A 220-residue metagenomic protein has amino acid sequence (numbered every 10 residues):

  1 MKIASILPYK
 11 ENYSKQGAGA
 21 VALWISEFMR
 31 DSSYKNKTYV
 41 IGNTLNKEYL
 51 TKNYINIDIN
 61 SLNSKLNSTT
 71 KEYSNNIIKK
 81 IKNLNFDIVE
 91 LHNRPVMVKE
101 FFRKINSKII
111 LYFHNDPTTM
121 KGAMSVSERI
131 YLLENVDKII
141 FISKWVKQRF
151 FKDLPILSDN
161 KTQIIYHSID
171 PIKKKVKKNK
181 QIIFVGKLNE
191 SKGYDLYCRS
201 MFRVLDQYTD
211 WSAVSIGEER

Functional and structural regions predicted by a protein language model:
A4, I140, K175-K192, L196-L205 (+1 more regions): Conserved donor-binding/catalytic core segment of Leloir-type glycosyltransferases
L7-W24, K192: A short, glycine/small-residue-rich beta-strand->loop->alpha-helix junction that serves as a flexible
Y9-K15, E27-S68, E219: N-terminal strand-loop element at the rim of the active site of nucleotide-sugar-dependent glycosyltransferases
N63-I88, M124: An amphipathic, basic-hydrophobic alpha-helix
L91-M97, F113: Short His-centered aromatic/hydrophobic patch
P117, W145-V146, I164-K173, E219: Short beta-strand->alpha-helix junction loop in the catalytic core of nucleotide-activated group-transfer enzymes
G122-A123, R129-K161, I169: A short, active-site helix/loop in glycosyltransferases that binds the activated sugar's phosphate group
S212-R220: Glycosyltransferase donor-sugar binding loop
